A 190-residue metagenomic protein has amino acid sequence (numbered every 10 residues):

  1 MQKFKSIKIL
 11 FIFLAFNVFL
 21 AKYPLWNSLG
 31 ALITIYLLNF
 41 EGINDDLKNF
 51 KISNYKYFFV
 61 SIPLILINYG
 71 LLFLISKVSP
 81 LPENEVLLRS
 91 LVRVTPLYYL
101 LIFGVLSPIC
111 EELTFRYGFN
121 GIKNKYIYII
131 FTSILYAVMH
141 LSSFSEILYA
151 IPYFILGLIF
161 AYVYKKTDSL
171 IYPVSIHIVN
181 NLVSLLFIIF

Functional and structural regions predicted by a protein language model:
Q2-F19, Y57-I67, Y128-L135: Alpha-helical transmembrane segments
Q2-K3, N49-K51, L87-T95, G121-I122 (+2 more regions): Helix-boundary and loop/linker segments of multi-pass membrane transporters
K3-G42: Alpha-helical transmembrane segments in multi-pass membrane proteins
I12-L20, G30, L64-L72, E111 (+2 more regions): Alpha-helical transmembrane segments of multipass membrane proteins
F16-N17, T34-G42, N68, L72 (+5 more regions): Structural signal for membrane-spanning alpha-helices in multi-pass inner-membrane proteins, emphasizing helix cores
A31-I43, F154-K165: Alpha-helical transmembrane segments and their membrane-interface exit regions
N44-S107: Juxtamembrane helix-loop-helix connectors linking adjacent transmembrane helices in multi-pass membrane enzymes
L97-F190: Transmembrane helix-loop-helix hairpins at the membrane interface of multi-pass integral membrane proteins
